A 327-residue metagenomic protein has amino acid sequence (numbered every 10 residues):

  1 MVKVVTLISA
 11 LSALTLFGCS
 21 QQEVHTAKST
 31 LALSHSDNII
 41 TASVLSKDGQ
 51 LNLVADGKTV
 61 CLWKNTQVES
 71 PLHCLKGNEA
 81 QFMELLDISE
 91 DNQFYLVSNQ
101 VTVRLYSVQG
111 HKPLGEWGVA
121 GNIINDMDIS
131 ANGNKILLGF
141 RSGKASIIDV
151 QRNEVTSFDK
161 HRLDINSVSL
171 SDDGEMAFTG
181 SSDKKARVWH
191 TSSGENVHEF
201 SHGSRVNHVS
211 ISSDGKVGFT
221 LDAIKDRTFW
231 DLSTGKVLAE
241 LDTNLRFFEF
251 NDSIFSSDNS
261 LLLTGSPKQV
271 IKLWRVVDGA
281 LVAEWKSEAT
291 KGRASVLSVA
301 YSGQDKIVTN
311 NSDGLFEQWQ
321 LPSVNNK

Functional and structural regions predicted by a protein language model:
S20-I40, Q67: A short helix->beta-strand "capping" segment at the edge of beta-propeller domains
K28-S34, S70-K76, K112-W117, N153-F158 (+3 more regions): A short beta-strand motif characteristic of beta-propeller blades
A42-S43, L86, M127, V168 (+3 more regions): Hydrophobic core register within WD40 beta-propeller blades
K47-D48, E90-D91, A131-N132, D172-D173 (+3 more regions): Residue-level detector of Asp-centered blade-edge/turn motifs that repeat once per structural unit in beta-propeller
N52, F94-Y95, I136, A177 (+3 more regions): Hydrophobic beta-strand positions that form the internal "hydrophobic ladder" of WD40/Gbeta-like beta-propeller blades
A55-G57, S98-Q100, G139-S142, G180-D183 (+3 more regions): Conserved strand-to-loop turn within each blade of WD40 beta-propeller repeats
V60-K64, Y106-S107, A145-I148, A186-W189 (+3 more regions): WD40-repeat beta-propellers
N65-V68, V108-H111, D149-N153, H190-G194 (+3 more regions): Short loop/turn segments that connect beta-strands within beta-propeller blades
